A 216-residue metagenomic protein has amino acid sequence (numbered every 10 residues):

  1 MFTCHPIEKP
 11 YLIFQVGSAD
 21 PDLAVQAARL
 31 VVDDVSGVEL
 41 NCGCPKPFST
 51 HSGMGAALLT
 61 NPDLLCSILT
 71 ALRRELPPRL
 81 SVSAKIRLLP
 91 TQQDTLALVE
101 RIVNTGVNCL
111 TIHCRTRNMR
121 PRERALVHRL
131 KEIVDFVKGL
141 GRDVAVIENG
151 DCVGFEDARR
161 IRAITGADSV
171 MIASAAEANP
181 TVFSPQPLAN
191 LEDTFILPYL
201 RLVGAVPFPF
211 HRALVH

Functional and structural regions predicted by a protein language model:
M1-V31: Glycine-rich, positively charged N-terminal anion/phosphate-binding segment
E8-P10, P47-L65, R117-H128: Glycine-rich tight-turn/loop motif centered on a GG-T
I13-Q15, E39-N41, T111, M171: Conserved beta-strand positions in the central sheet of alpha/beta enzyme cores
G17-A19, G43-P45, K85-L89, R115-R117 (+2 more regions): Active-site beta-loop-alpha junctions enriched in small/polar residues
V25, R29, S36, D63-R74 (+1 more regions): A broadly conserved amphipathic alpha-helix scaffold signal in soluble, globular proteins
R29-F48: A contiguous, low-structure linker/loop signature
G53-M54, V82-T91, T111-P121: Active-site-proximal beta-alpha loop/turn segments in soluble metabolic enzymes
S67-T70, R74-P77, S81, T91-C109 (+3 more regions): Alpha/beta catalytic cores of nucleotide-metabolism and tRNA/nucleoside-modifying enzymes
